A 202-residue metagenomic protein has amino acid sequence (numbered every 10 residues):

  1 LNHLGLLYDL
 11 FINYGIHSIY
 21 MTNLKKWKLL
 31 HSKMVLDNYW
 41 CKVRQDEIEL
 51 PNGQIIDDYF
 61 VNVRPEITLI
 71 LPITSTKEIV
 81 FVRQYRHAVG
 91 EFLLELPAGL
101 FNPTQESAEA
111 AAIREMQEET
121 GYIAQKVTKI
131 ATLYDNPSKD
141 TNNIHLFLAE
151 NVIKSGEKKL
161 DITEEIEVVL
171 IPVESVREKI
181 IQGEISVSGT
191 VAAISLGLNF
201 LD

Functional and structural regions predicted by a protein language model:
L1-L4, L10, Y14: Short hydrophobic targeting helices and cationic amphipathic motifs that mediate membrane/organellar targeting
Y20-N38: Extreme N-terminal tail/first-helix region
M21-L24, S138, I162-D202: Nudix hydrolase/Nudix homology domain
T22-K26, Y59, T68-R114, L160-I162: Conserved Nudix-box catalytic region and its N-terminal flanking loop in Nudix hydrolases and closely related
K28, I123-I130: A short coil-to-beta-strand element that immediately follows conserved catalytic motifs
K33-L69, T74-S75: Acidic, metal-coordinating catalytic segment for phosphate/diphosphate chemistry, firing primarily on the Nudix
R44-N52, N136-S155: Active-site-adjacent beta-strand/loop module that shapes the phosphate/pyrophosphate-binding cleft
E95, L146, L170: Short aromatic/basic micro-patch
